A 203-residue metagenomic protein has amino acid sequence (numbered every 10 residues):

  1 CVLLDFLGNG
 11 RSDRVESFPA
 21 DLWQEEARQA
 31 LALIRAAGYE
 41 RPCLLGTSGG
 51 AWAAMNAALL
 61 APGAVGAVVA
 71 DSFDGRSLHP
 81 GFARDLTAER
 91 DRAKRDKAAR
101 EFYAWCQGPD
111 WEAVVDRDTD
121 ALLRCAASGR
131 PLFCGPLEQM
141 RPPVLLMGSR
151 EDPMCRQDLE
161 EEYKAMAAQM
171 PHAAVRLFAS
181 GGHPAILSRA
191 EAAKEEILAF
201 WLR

Functional and structural regions predicted by a protein language model:
V2-P42: Active-site loop/oxyanion-hole signature of alpha/beta-hydrolase fold enzymes
F6-G10, G75, G182-A185: Alpha/beta-hydrolase active-site loop signature
P42, G46-S48: Conserved alpha/beta-hydrolase "nucleophile elbow" surrounding the catalytic nucleophile
W52-L60, A64-D96: Flexible "cap/lid" loop of the alpha/beta hydrolase fold
D120-P136: Active-site nucleophile elbow and catalytic-triad environment of alpha/beta-hydrolase enzymes
M140, L146-G148: Short beta-strand/loop motif that positions the catalytic acidic residue of the alpha/beta-hydrolase fold
G148-G181, L187: Conserved loop-alpha-helix segment in the C-terminal half of the alpha/beta-hydrolase fold that carries the catalytic
L187-A199: Post-His helix in hydrolase/transferase enzymes
